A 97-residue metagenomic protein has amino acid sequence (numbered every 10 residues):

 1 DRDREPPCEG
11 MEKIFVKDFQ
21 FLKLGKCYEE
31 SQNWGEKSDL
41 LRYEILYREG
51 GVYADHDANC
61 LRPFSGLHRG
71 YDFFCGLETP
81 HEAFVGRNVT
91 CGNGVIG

Functional and structural regions predicted by a protein language model:
D1-P6, C60-F64: Short, polar loop motifs at secondary-structure junctions
D3-E44: Active-site-proximal specificity loops/subdomain of glycosyltransferases
G35-E82, R87-C91, G97: GT-A fold catalytic core of metal-dependent nucleotide-sugar glycosyltransferases, centered on the diacidic
